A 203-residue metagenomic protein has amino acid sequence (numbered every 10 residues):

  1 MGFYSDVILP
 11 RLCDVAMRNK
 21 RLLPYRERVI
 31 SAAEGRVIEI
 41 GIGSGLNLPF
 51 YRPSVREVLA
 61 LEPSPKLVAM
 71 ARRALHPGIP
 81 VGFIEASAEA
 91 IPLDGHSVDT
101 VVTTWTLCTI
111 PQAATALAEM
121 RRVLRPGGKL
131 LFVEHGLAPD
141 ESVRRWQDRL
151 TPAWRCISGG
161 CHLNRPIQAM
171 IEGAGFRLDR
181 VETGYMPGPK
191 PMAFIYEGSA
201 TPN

Functional and structural regions predicted by a protein language model:
M1-P10, L22-R26: N-terminal, positively charged/glycine-rich alpha-helical extensions of SAM-dependent methyltransferases
D6, C13-N19, V133-P191: C-terminal alpha-helical "lid/dimerization" subdomain adjacent to the S-adenosyl-L-methionine
A16-R36, L46-F50: Conserved alpha-helix/loop element of class I SAM-dependent methyltransferases that forms part of the SAM/SAH-binding
I38-I40, S44-A90: Class I SAM-dependent methyltransferase SAM/SAH-binding core
E89-V101: A short acidic, Gly/Pro-enriched loop at the edge of an enzyme's catalytic core that lines a small-molecule cofactor
D99-A113: A short SAM/SAH-binding and catalytic strip from SAM-dependent methyltransferases
A114-P126: A short glycine-rich, Lys/Arg-flanked "PGG" loop and its adjoining helix->strand segment in the class I
Y196-N203: C-terminal lobe and adjacent flexible extensions of AdoMet/dcAdoMet transferase-like proteins
